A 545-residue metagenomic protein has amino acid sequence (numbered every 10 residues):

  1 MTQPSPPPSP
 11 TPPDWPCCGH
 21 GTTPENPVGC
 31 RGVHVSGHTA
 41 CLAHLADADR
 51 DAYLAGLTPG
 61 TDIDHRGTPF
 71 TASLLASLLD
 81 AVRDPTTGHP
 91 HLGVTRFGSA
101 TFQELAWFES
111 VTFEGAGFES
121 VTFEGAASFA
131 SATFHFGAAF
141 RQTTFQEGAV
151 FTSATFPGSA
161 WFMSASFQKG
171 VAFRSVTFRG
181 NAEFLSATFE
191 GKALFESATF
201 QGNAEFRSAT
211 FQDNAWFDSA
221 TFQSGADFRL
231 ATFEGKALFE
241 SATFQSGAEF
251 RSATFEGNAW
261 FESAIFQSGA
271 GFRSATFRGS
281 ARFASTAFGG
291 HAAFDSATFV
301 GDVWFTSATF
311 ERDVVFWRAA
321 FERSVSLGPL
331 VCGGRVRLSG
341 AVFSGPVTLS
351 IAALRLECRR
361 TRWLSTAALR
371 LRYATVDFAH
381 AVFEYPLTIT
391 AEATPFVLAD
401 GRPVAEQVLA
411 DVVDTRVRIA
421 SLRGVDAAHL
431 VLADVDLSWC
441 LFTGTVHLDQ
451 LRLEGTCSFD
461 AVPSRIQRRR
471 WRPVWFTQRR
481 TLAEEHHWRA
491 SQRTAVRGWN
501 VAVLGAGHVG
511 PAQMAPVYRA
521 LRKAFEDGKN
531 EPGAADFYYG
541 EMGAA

Functional and structural regions predicted by a protein language model:
P6-D14, C18, G29-S36, A52-A512 (+2 more regions): Tandem repeat scaffolds
H20-T23, C30, H44: Short Cys/His-rich metal-coordination motifs, predominantly Zn2+-binding knuckles/fingers
E25, G37, A48: Cys/His-rich zinc-coordinating "finger/knuckle" motifs
V35-H44: Cysteine-rich micro-motifs
R452, A515, R519, E531-Y539: Conserved positions within tetratricopeptide repeat
A502-H508, P532-A545: Cytosolic-side membrane-insertion boundary helix
